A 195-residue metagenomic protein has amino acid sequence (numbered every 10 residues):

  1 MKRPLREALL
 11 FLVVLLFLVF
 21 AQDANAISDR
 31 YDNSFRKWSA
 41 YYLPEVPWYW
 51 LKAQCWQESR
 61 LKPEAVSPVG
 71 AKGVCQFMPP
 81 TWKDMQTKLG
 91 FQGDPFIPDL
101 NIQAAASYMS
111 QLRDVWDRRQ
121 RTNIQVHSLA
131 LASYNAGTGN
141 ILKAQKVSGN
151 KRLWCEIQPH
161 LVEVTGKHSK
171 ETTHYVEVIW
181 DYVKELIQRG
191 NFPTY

Functional and structural regions predicted by a protein language model:
M1-L9: Bacterial N-terminal signal peptides that target proteins for export
K2, A21-S34, Y41-Y42, P80-S107 (+1 more regions): Non-catalytic cell-wall polysaccharide-engagement segments
L10-V19: Bacterial N-terminal signal peptides
R36, A40, C55-W56: Short amphipathic alpha-helical segments enriched in leucine
V46-L51, W56, V69-K72, H127: Extracytoplasmic
A53, Q76, A130-A132: Soluble periplasmic/extracytoplasmic beta-strand elements of cell-envelope proteins
W56-T81, G137, I179, V183: Cell-wall polysaccharide-cleaving catalytic domain and substrate-binding groove, primarily in peptidoglycan/chitin
